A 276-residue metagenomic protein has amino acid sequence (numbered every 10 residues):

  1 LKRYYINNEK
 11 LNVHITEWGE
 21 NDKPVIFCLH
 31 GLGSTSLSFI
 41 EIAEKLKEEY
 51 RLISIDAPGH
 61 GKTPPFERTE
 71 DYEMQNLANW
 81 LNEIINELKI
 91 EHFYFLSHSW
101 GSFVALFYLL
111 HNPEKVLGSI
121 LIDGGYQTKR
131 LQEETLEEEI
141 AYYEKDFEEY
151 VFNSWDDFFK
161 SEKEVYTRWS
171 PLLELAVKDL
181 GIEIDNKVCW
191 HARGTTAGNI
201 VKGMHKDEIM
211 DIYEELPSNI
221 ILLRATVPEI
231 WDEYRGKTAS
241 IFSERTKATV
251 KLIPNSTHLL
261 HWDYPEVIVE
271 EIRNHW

Functional and structural regions predicted by a protein language model:
L1-F27, K47-Y50, I90-E91, T167 (+1 more regions): Alpha/beta-hydrolase fold catalytic core
N8-E9, I53-L96, E270: Active-site loop/oxyanion-hole signature of alpha/beta-hydrolase fold enzymes
T16-P64: Conserved HGGG/HGGXW glycine-rich cap/lid loop of the alpha/beta-hydrolase fold
S102-P113, S119: Short glycine-enriched nucleophile-adjacent loop and the immediately C-terminal alpha-helix near the catalytic center
L110, G118-N153: Flexible "cap/lid" loop of the alpha/beta hydrolase fold
L131, Y150-G203: Conserved alpha/beta-hydrolase catalytic His-Asp/Glu region
E215-S256: Conserved loop-alpha-helix segment in the C-terminal half of the alpha/beta-hydrolase fold that carries the catalytic
S256-P265: Catalytic histidine-centered segment of alpha/beta-hydrolase-like enzymes
